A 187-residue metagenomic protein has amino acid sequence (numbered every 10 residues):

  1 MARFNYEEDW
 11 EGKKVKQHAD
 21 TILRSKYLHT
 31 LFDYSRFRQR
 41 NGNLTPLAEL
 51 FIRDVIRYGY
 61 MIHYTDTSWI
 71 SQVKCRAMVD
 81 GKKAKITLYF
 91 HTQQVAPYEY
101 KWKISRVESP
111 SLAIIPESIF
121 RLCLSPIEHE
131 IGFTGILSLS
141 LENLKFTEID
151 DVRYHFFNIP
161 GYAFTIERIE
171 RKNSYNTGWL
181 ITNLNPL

Functional and structural regions predicted by a protein language model:
M1-E49, S125-R153, N158-P160: Core segments of small alpha/beta cavity-forming domains
V15-E99: Short N-terminal edge-element motif at the start of the domain
K83-G135, Y154-F157, G161-L187: Short beta-strand edge/turn micro-motifs at domain boundaries
